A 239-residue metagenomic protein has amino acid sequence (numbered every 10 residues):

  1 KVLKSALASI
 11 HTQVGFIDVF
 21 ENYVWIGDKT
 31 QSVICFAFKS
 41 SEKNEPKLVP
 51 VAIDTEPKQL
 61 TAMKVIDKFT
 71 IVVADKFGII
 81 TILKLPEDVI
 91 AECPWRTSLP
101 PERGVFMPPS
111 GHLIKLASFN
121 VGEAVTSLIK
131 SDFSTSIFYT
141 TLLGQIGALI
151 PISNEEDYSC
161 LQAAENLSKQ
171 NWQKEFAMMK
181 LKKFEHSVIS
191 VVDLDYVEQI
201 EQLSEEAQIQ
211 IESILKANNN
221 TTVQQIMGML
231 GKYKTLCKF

Functional and structural regions predicted by a protein language model:
K1-I10, S32-V65, T70-F239: C-terminal scaffolding/assembly regions of large eukaryotic complex subunits
I10-Q13, I17-F20, V24-G27, S32-V33: Beta-propeller domains
